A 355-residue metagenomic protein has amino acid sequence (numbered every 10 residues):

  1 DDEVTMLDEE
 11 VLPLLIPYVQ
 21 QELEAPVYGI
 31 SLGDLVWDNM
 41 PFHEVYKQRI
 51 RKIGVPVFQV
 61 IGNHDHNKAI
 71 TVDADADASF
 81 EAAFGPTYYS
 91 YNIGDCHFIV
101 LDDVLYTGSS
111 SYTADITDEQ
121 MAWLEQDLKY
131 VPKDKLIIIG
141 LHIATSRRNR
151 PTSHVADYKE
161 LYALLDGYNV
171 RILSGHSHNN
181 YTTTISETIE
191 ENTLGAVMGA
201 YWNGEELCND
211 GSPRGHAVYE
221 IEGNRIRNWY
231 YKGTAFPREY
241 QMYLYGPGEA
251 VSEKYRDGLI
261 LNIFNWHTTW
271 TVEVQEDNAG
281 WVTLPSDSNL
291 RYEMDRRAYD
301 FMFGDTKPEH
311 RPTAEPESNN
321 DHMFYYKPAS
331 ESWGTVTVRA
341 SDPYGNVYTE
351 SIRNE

Functional and structural regions predicted by a protein language model:
D1-E44, S332-T337: N-terminal active-site segment of His-dependent metallophosphoesterases
D2, D34, L105-A114, R147: Surface-exposed cleft-lining segments at the edges of enzyme active sites
L32, L128-N149: Short acidic, glycine-rich surface-loop motifs adjacent to enzyme active sites
G33-D34, G62-N63, H142, G175-H176: Active-site glycine-centered loops adjacent to acidic/histidine catalytic or metal-binding residues that shape
M40-K133, T152-L173, N179-E222, R227-Y230: Extended active-site neighborhood of metal-dependent phosphoesterases/phosphodiesterases
V55, R291-Y326: Aromatic sugar-binding surface patches on proteins that engage polysaccharides or sugar-phosphate polymers
I189-N278, S318-R353: Binuclear metal-dependent phosphoesterase catalytic core
W270-Y299: Extended low-complexity, serine/threonine- and proline-enriched intrinsically disordered segments
